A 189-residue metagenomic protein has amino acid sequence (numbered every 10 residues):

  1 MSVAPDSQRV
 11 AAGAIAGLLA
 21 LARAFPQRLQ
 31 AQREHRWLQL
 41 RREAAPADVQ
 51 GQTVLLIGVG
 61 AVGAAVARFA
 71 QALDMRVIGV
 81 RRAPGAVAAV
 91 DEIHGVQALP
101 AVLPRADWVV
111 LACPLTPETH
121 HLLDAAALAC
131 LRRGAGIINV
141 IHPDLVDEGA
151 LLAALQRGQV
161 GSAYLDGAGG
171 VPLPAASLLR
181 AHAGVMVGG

Functional and structural regions predicted by a protein language model:
M1-G13, E43, G170-G189: C-terminal helix-to-coil terminal segments
V3-T53: Phosphate-binding beta-alpha-beta segment of Rossmann-like dinucleotide-binding domains, i.e., the NAD(P)
P46-Q50, Q71, A129: Short, flexible hinge/linker loops that cap or flank conserved catalytic cores
V59-G60: Glycine-rich Rossmann-fold phosphate-binding loop(s) that bind the pyrophosphate of adenine dinucleotide cofactors
G63-A64: N-terminal Rossmann-fold NAD(P) dinucleotide-binding loop
A67, Q71, L155: Gly/Ala-rich phosphate-binding loop of Rossmann-like dinucleotide-binding domains, activating on the conserved
A72-A89: NAD(P)-binding Rossmann-fold cofactor-contacting core
P84-L178: Rossmann-like adenosine-cofactor binding region
